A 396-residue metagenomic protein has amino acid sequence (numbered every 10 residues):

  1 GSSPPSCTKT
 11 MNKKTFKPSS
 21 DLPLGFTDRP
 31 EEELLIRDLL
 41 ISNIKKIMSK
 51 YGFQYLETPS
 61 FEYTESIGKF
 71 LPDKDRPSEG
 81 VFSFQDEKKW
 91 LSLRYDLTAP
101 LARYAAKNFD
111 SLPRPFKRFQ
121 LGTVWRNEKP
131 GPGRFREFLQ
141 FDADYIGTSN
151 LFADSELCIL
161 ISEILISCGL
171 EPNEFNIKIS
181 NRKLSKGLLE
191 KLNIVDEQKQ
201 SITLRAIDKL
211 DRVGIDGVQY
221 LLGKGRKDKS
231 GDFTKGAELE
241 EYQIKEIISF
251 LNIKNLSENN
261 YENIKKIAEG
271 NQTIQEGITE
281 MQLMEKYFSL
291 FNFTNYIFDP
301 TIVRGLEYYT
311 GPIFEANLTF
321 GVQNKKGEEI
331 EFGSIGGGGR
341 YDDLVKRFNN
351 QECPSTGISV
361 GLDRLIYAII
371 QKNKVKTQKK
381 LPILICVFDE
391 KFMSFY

Functional and structural regions predicted by a protein language model:
G1-S2: Short, positively charged low-complexity motifs
M11-A99, S155-I159, E163, N176-I179 (+2 more regions): TRNA-binding/sensing appendages of the translation machinery
E33-Y51, E62-Y63, T98-D110, K117-E171 (+2 more regions): Positively charged, Gly/Ser-enriched RNA/tRNA-binding surfaces
Q54-L56, N173, E197, Y296: A local structural micro-motif
R76-K88, L192-K224, L318-V322: Acidic, His- and aromatic-enriched active-site or binding-groove loops in soluble protein domains that engage sugars
K89-D110, D211-Q219: Electropositive, surface-exposed helix/loop patches at the edges of structured domains that serve as adaptable
K186-E190: A short acidic (Asp/Glu
